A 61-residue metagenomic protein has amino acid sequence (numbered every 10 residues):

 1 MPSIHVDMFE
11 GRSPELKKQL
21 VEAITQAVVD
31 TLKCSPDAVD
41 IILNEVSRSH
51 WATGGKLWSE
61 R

Functional and structural regions predicted by a protein language model:
P2-R61: A domain-level signal for the structural core that forms small-molecule/cofactor-binding pockets and catalytic centers
